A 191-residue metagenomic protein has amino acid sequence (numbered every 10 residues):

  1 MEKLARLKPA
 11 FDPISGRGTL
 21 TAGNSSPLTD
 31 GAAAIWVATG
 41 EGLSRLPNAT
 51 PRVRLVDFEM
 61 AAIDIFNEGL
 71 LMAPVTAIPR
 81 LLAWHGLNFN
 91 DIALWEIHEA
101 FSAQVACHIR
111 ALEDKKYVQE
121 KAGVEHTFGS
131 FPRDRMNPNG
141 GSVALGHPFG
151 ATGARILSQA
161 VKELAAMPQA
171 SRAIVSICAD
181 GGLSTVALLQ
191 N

Functional and structural regions predicted by a protein language model:
M1-R45, E113-V118, A122-R135: N-terminal extracellular/periplasmic Venus flytrap/periplasmic-binding protein-like
R17-A33, F58-W84, I97-E99, L145-R155 (+2 more regions): Active-site pocket-shaping loop/turn-to-helix segments
W36-G40, A83, L188-N191: Short beta-strand-to-turn element immediately C-terminal to the catalytic PLP-Schiff-base lysine in fold type I
G42-R52, N88-F89, E163-A173: Phosphate-handling active-site elements
N48-F58, A62, S171-L183: Short, conserved aromatic-histidine micro-motifs
V56, D64-A144: Active-site pocket-lining segment
W84, T127-L189: Internal helix-turn-beta structural module
